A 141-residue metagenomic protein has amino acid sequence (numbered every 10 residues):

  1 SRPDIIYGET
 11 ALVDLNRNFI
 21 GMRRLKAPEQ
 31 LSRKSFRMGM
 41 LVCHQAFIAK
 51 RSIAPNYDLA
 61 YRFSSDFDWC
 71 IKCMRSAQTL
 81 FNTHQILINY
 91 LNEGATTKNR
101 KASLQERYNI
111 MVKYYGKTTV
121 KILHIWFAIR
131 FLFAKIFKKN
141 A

Functional and structural regions predicted by a protein language model:
S1-I5: Conserved donor-nucleotide/metal-binding helix-loop-beta segment in metal-dependent transferases, i.e., the alpha-helix
G8, D14, G21-A102, E106: Conserved nucleotide-sugar donor-binding catalytic segment
D14-N18, N92, I129-K135: Short, solvent-exposed polar/charged micro-motifs at secondary-structure junctions
V112-A141: Membrane-proximal basic amphipathic "stem/tether" segments
